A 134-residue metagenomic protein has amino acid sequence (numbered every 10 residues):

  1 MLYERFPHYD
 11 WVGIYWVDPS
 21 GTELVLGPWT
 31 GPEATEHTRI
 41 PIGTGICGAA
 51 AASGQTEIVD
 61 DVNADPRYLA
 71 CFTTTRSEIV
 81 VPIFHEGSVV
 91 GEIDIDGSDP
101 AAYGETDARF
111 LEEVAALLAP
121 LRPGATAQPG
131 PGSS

Functional and structural regions predicted by a protein language model:
M1-L26: Helix-loop-beta substructure at the N-terminus of cytosolic sensory domains that couple signal/ligand detection
M1-R5, A49, L117-P120: Amphipathic alpha-helical regulatory segments at dimerization interfaces that relay allosteric signals between sensory
F6, A70-T75: Short loop/turn motifs at secondary-structure junctions and domain boundaries
W11, V80, E92: Short hydrophobic/aromatic beta-strand element in the GNAT-like acyltransferase core that lines or flanks the acyl-donor
V17-A70: Regulatory sensory and allosteric helical modules in signal-transduction proteins and certain transcription factors
S77-F84: A short, aliphatic-rich beta-strand micro-motif
F84-G97: Sensory-domain boundary capping and coupling elements
G97-S134: Juxtadomain coupling helices with adjacent low-complexity linkers
